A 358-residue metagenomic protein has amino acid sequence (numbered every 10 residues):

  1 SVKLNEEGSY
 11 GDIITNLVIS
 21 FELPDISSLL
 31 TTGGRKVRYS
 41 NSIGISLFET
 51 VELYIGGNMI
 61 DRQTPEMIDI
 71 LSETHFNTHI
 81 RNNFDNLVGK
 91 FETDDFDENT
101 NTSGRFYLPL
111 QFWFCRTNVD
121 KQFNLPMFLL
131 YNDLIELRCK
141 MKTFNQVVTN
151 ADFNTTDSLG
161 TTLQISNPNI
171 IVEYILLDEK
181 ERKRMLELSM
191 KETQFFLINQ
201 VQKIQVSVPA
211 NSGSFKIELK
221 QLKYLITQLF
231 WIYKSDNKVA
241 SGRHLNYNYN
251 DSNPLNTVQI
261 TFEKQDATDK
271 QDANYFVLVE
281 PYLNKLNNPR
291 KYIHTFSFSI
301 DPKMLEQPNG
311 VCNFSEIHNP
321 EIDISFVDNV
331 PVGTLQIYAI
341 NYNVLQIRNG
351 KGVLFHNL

Functional and structural regions predicted by a protein language model:
S1-L358: Short, low-complexity Pro/Thr/Gly
